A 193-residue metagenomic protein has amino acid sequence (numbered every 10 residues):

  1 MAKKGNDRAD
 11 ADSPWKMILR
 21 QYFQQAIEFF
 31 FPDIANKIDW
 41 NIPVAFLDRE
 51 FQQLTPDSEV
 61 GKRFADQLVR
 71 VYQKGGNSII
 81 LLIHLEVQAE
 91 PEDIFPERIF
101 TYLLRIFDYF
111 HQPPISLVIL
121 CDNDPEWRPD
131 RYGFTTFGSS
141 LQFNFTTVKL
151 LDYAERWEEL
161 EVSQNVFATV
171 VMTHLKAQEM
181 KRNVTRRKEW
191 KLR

Functional and structural regions predicted by a protein language model:
M1-R193: Conserved single-residue anchors adjacent to enzymatic active/cofactor-binding motifs
